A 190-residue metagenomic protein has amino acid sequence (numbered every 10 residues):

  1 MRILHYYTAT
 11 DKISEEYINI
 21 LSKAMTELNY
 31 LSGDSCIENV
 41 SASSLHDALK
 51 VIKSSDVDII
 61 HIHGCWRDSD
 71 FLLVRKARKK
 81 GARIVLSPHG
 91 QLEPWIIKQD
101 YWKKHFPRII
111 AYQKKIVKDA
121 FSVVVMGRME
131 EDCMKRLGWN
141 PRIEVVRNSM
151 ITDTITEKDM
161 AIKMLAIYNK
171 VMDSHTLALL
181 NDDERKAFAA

Functional and structural regions predicted by a protein language model:
M1-S43, S55, A161-M164, A187-A190: N-terminal subdomain of nucleotide-sugar transferases
T8, P88-Q91, R147-N148: Histidine-centered beta-alpha loop that forms part of the nucleotide-sugar donor binding/catalytic region in diverse
Y17, H63, S69, V125-G127 (+1 more regions): Replace "coordinates the UDP/GDP/TDP-sugar" with "coordinates nucleotide-activated sugar donors
V51-K53, K115-I116: Structural alpha-helical scaffold elements that stabilize or flank donor/cofactor-binding regions in carbohydrate
H61-P94: An aromatic- and histidine-rich active-site surface loop
K79, H105-S122: Membrane-proximal helix-turn-helix segments that form the acceptor-binding/catalytic region of lipid-linked
I116-I143, M150: A short, active-site helix/loop in glycosyltransferases that binds the activated sugar's phosphate group
I151-R185: A charged, aromatic-enriched C-terminal amphipathic alpha-helix characteristic of glycosyltransferases across folds
